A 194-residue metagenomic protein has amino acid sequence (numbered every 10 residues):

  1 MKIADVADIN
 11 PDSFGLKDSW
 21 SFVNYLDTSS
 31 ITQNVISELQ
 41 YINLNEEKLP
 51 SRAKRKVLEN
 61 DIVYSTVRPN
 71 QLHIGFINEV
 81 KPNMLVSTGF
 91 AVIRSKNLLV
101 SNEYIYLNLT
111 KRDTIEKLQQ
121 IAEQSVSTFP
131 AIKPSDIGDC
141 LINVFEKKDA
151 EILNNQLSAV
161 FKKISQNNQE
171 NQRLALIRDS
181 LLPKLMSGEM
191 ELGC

Functional and structural regions predicted by a protein language model:
M1-D18, K147-G193: Non-catalytic DNA-recognition/assembly elements of restriction-modification systems
A4-D18, L26-D61, S65, N70-Q71 (+1 more regions): Sequence-specific dsDNA recognition surfaces
K54-R55, E59, V63-I115, I121-F129 (+1 more regions): A short beta-sheet element
A91-N102, P130, P134-K163: Proline-centric
L118, G193-C194: Short, hydrophobic secondary-structure boundary micro-motifs
